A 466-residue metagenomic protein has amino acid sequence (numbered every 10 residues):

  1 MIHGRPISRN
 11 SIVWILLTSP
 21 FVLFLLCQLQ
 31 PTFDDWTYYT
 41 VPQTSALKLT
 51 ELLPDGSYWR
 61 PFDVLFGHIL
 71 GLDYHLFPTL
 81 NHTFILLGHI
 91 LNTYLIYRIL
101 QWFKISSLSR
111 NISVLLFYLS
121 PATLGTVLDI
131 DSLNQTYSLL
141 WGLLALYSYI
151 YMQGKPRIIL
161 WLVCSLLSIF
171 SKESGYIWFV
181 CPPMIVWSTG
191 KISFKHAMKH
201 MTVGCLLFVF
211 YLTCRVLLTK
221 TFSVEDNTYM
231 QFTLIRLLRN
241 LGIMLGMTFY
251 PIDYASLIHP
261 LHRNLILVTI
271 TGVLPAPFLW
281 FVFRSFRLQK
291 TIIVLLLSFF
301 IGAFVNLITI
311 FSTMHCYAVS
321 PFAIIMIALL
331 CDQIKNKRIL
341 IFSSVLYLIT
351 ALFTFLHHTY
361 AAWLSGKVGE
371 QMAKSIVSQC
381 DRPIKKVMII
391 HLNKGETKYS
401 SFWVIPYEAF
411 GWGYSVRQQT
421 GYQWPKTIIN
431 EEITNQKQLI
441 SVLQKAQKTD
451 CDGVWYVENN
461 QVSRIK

Functional and structural regions predicted by a protein language model:
I2-K466: Polytopic membrane enzymes that build or remodel cell-surface glycoconjugates and lipids
